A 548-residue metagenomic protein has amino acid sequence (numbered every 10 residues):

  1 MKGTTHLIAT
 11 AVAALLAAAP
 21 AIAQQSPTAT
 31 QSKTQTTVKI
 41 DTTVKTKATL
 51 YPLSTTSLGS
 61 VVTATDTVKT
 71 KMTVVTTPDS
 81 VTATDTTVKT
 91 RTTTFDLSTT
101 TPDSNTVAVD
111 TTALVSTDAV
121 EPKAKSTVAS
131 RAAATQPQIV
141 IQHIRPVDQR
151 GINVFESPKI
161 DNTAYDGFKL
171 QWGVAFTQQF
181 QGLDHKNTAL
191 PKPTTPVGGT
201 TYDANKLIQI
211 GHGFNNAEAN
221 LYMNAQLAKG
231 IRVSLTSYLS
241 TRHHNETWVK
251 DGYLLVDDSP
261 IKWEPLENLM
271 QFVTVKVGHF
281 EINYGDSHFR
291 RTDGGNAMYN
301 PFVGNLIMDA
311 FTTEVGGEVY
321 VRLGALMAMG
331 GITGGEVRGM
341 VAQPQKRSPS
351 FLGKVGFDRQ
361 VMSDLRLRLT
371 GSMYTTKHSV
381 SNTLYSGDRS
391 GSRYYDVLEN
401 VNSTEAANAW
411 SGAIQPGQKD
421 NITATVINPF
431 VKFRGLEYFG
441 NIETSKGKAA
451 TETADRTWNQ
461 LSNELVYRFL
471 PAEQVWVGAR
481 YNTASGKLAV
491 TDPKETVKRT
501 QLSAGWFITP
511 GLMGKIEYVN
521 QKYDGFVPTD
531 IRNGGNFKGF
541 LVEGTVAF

Functional and structural regions predicted by a protein language model:
M1-A9: Bacterial N-terminal signal peptides that target proteins for export
T10-A11, A21: Cleavable N-terminal signal peptides
A21-T177, D184-P191, W263-P265: N-terminal periplasmic/intermembrane-space "pro-region" immediately following the signal or transit peptide
P137-V147, H185, L207-I208, S234 (+4 more regions): Outer-membrane beta-barrel pore domains
I160-D184, T188-A189, Y202-M340, P344-H378 (+5 more regions): Outer membrane beta-barrel
P193-P196: Intrinsically disordered, low-complexity serine/proline/glycine/threonine-rich regulatory regions
G198-D203, W410: Short glycine/proline-rich turn/loop motifs
